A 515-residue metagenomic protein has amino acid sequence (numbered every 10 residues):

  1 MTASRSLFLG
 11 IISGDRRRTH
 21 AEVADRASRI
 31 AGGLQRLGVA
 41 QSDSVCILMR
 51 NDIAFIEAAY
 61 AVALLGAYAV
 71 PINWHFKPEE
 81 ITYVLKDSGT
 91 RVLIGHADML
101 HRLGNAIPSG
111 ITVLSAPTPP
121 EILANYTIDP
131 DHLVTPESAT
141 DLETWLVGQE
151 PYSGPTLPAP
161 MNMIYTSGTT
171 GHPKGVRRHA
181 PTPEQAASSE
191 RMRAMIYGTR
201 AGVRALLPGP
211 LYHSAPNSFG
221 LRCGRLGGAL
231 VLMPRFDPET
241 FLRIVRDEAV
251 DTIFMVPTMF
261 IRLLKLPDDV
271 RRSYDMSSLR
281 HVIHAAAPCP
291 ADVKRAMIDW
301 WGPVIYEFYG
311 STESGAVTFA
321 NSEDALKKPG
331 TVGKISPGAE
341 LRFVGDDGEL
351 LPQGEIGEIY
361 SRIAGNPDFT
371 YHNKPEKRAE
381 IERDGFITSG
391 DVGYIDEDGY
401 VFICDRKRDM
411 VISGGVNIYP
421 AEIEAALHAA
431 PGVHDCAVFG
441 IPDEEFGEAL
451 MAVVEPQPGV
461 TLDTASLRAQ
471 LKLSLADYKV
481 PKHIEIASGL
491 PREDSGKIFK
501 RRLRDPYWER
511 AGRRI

Functional and structural regions predicted by a protein language model:
L7-D52, I56, Y60, K77-T82: Conserved AMP-binding/adenylate-forming core of the ANL superfamily
T19-A21, M161-A187: Conserved AMP-binding A3 loop
R36-L37, L64-W145, P155-T156, P458-V460: Structural core segment of the AMP-binding/adenylate-forming
N51, D131-Y165, G171-H172, G198-R204: Conserved pre-ATP/AMP-binding loop-to-beta segment of ANL
F76, L93-G95, R243-R246, I253 (+8 more regions): AMP-binding/adenylate-forming catalytic core of the ANL superfamily
I164, R225-L226, D251-F254, D268-K327 (+2 more regions): Gly/Ser/Thr-rich phosphate-binding loop
E184-P208, Y212-T252, L266: Conserved AMP-binding/adenylation subdomain of ANL enzymes
Q353-P367, F386, V392-G393: AMP-binding/adenylate-forming core of the ANL superfamily
